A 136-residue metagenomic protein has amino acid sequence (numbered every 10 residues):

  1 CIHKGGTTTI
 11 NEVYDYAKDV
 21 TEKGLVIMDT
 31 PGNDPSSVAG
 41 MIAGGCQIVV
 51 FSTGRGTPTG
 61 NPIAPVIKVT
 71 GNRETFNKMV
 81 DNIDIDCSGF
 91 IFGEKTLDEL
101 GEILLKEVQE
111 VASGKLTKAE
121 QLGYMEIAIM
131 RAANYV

Functional and structural regions predicted by a protein language model:
C1-V136: Anaerobic metallocofactor- and corrinoid-dependent redox/one-carbon enzyme cores, especially those from methanogenesis
